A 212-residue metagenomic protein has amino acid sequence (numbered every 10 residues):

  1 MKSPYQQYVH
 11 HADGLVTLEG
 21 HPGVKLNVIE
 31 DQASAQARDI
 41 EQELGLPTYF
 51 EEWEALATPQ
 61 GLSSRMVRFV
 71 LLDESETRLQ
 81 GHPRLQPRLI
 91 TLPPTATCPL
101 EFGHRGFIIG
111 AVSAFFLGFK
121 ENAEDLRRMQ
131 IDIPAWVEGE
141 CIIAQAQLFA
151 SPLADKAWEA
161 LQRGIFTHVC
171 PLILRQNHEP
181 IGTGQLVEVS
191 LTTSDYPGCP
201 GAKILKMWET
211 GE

Functional and structural regions predicted by a protein language model:
M1-E212: Signature of dsDNA virion morphogenesis modules
